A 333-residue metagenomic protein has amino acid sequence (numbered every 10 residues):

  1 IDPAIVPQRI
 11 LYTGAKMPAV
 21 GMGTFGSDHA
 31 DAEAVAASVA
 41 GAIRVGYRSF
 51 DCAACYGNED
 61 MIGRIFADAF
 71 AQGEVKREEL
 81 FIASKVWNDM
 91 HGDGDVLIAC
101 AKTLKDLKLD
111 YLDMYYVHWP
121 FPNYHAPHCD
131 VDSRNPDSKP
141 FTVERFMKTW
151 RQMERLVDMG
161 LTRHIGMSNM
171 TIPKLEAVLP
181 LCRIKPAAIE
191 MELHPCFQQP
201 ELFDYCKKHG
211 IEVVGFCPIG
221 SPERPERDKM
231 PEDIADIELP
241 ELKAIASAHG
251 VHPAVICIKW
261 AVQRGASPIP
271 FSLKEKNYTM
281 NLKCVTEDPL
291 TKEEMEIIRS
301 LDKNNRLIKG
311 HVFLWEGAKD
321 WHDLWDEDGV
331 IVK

Functional and structural regions predicted by a protein language model:
I1-L80, G94-L97, D110, Q152 (+3 more regions): N-terminal binding-site loop/beta-alpha segment at the start of enzyme catalytic domains that lines or forms
G26, A54, V86-N88, P195: Structured beta->alpha junctions
Y47, L109-L112, T162, P186: A structural motif
R48-Y56, A83, R163-G166, A188-M191: Short catalytic-loop micro-motif centered on adjacent basic/acidic residues
F66-F70, L104, V157, A246: Conserved hydrophobic residues forming the short capping helix/wall of the S-adenosyl-L-methionine
K76-M90, M114-P120, E192-L193: A short, structured active-site edge motif that brings together acidic residues
N88, W119-K333: Beta/alpha (TIM)-barrel catalytic core signal, keyed to glycine-rich beta->alpha loops juxtaposed to Asp/Glu that bind
V96-V117, R155-M159: CE4/NodB-like, metal-dependent polysaccharide N-deacetylase domain that modifies extracellular/periplasmic N-acetylated
